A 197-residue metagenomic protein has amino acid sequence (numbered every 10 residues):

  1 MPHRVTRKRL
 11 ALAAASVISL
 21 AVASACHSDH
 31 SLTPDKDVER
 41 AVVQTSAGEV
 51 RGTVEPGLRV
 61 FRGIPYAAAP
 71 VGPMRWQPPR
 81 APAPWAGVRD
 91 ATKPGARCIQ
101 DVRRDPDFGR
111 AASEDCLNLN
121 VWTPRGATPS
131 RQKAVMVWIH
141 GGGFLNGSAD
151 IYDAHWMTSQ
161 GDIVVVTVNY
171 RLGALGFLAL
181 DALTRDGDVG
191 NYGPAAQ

Functional and structural regions predicted by a protein language model:
P2-A13: Bacterial N-terminal signal peptides that target proteins for export
L12-L20: Hydrophobic alpha-helical targeting segments used for export or membrane insertion
V22-A25: C-terminal motif of bacterial Sec signal peptides marking the signal peptidase cleavage site
H27-Y192: Non-catalytic accessory segments of hydrolases
Q197: Aromatic/hydrophobic pocket-lining residues that form the small-molecule binding cavity in soluble enzyme cores
